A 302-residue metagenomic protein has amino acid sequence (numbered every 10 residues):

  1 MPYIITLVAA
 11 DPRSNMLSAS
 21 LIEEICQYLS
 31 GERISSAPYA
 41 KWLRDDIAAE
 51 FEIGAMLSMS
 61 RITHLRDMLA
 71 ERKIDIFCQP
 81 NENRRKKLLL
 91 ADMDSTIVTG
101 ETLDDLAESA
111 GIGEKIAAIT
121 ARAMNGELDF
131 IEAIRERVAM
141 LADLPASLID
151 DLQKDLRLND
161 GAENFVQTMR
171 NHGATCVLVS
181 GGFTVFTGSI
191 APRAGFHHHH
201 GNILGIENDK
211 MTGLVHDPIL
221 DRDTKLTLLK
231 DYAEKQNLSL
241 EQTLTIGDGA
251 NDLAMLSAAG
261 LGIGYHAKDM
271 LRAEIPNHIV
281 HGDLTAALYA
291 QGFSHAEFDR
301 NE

Functional and structural regions predicted by a protein language model:
M1-A91, D299-E302: Non-catalytic pre-domain segments flanking phosphatase-related domains
E24-L29, E50-G54, T63-D67, G126 (+5 more regions): Short linear motifs at secondary-structure transitions and domain/linker junctions
L29-R33, L69, A110, A194 (+1 more regions): A broad structural signal for alpha-helix termini and local helix breaks/kinks
S35-I53, P80-R84, T96-L204, D223 (+1 more regions): Alpha-helical substrate-recognition element adjacent to the catalytic core
S60, D143-E302: C-terminal cap/substrate-recognition subdomain and adjoining C-terminal extension of metal-dependent phosphatase-like
K87-L89, A121, T243: Residue-level marker of motif borders
K87-T102, N251, L256: Asp-based phosphoryl-transfer active-site loop
